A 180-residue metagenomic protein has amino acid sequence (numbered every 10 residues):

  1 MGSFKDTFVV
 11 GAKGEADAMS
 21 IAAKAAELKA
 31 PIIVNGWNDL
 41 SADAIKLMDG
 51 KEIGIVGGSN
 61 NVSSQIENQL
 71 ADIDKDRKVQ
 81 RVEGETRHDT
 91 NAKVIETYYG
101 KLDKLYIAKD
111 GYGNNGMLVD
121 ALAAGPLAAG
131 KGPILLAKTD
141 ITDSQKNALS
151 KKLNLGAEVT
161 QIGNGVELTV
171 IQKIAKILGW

Functional and structural regions predicted by a protein language model:
M1-W180: Extracellular glycan-binding segments that recognize GlcNAc-based cell-wall polysaccharides
